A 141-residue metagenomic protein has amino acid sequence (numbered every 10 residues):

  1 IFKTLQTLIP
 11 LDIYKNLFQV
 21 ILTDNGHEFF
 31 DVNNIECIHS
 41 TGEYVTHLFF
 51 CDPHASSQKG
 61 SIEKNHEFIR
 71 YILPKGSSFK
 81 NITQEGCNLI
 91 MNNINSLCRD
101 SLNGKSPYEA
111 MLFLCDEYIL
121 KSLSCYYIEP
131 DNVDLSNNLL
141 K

Functional and structural regions predicted by a protein language model:
I1, I21-L22: Extended, charge-rich C-terminal regions with high alpha-helical propensity
I1-I13: Active-site beta-loop-alpha junctions of metal-dependent nucleic acid enzymes, especially the RNase H-like/DDE
D12-Q19, L73: Short, surface-exposed connector motifs at secondary-structure boundaries
I13-Y14, H39-E43: Short helix-capping segments at alpha-helix termini
Q19, Y44-T46: A structural micro-motif
T23-N25, F30-H39, L48-I72, K80-N92: RNase H-like two-metal-ion nuclease catalytic core shared by retroviral integrases and related mobile-element nucleases
K75-K141: C-terminal domain-tail junction helix/linker
